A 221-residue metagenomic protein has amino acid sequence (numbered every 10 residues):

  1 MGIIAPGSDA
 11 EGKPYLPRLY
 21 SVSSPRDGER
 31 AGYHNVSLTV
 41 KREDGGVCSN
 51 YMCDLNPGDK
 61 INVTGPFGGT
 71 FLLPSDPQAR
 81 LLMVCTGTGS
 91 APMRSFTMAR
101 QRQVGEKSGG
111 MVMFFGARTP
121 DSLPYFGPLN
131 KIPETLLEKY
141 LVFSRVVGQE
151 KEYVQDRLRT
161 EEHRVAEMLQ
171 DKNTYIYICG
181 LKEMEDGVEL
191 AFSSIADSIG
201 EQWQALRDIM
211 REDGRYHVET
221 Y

Functional and structural regions predicted by a protein language model:
M1-Y221: FNR-like FAD-binding dehydrogenase module
